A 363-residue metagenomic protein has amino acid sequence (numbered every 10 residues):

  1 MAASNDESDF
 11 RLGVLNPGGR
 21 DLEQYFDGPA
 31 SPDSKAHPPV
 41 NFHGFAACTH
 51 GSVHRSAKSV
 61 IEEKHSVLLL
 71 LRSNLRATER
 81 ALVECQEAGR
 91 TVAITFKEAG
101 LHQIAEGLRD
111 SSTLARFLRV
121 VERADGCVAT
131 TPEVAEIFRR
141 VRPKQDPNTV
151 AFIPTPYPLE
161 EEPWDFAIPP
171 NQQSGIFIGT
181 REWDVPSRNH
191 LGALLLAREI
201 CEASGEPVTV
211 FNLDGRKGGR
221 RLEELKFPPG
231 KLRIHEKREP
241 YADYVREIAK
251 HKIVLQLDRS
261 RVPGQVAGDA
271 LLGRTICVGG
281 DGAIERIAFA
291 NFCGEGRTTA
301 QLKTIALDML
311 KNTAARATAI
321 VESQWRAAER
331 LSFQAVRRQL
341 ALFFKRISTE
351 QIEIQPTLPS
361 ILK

Functional and structural regions predicted by a protein language model:
M1-C85, E295, Q334, R338: N-terminal pre-catalytic "stem/leader" segment of glycosyltransferase-like enzymes
Y25-S31, L159-F227, R233-Y241: Conserved catalytic-core segment of nucleotide-activated headgroup transferases in glycan assembly
A36, K311-L362: A charged, aromatic-enriched C-terminal amphipathic alpha-helix characteristic of glycosyltransferases across folds
V67-L69, L82-L108: Active-site proximal beta-strand in glycosyltransferases
G100, E133-V134, V150-W164: Short beta-strand->alpha-helix junction loop in the catalytic core of nucleotide-activated group-transfer enzymes
R119-N148, K217, R221: A short, active-site helix/loop in glycosyltransferases that binds the activated sugar's phosphate group
R188, L257-A267, D281-F289: Nucleotide-sugar-dependent
R246-V262, T275: Acidic donor-binding loop of glycosyltransferase active sites
